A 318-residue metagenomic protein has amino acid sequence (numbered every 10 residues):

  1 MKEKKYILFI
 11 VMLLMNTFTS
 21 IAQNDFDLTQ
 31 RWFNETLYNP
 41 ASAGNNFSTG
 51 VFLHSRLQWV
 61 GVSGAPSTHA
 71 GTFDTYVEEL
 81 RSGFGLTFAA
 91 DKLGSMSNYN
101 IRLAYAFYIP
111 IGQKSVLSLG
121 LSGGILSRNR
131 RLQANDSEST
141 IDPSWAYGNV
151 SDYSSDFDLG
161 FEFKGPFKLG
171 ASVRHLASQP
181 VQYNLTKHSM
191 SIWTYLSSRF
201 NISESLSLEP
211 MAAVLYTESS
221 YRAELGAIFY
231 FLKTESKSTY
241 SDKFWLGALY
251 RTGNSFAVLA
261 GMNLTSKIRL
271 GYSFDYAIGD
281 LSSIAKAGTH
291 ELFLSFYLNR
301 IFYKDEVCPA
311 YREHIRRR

Functional and structural regions predicted by a protein language model:
M1-Y6, I111-Q113: Positively charged n-region of N-terminal signal peptides that target proteins for export
Y6-N16: Sec-dependent N-terminal signal peptides
Q23-R318: Subset of outer-membrane beta-barrel
